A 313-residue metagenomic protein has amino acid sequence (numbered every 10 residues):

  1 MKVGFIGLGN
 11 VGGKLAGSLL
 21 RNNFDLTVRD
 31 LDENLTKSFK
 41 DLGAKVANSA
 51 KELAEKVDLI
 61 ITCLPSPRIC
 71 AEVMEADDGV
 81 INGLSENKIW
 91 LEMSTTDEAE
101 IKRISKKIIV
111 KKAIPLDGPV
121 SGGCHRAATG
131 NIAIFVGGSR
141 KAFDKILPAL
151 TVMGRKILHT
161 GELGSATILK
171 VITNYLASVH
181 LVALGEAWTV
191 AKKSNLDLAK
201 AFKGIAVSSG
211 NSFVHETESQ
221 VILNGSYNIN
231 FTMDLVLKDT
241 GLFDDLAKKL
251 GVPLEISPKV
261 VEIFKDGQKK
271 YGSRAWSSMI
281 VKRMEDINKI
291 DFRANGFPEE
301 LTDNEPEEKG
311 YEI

Functional and structural regions predicted by a protein language model:
M1-C63, K88, M93, Y311: NAD(P)+-binding Rossmann beta1-loop-alpha1 motif at the extreme N-terminus of oxidoreductases
L15-A16, I104, A149, V190: Hydrophobic residues within alpha-helices that form the first helical element adjacent to the glycine-rich loop
L26, V46, P115-L116, I157 (+2 more regions): Hydrophobic beta-strand scaffold residues
E52-E55, L59, L64-I132: Rossmann-like NAD(P)(H) cofactor-binding subdomain of soluble oxidoreductases
T95-Y175: Rossmann-fold dinucleotide-binding core
S165-I287: Helical "substrate-binding/catalytic lid" subdomain of Rossmann-like NAD(P)-dependent dehydrogenases/reductases
K269-I313: NAD(P)-dependent dehydrogenase/reductase Rossmann-like domain
